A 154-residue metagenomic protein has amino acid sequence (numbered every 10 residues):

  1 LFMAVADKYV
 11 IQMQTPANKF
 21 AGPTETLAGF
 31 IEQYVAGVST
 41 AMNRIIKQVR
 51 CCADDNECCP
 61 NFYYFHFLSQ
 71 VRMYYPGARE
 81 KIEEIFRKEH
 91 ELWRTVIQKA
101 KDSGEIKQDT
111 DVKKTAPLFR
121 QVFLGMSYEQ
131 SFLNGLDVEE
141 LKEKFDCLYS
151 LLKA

Functional and structural regions predicted by a protein language model:
L1-F2, M13: Short amphipathic alpha-helical segment with a characteristic S/N-K-E followed by hydrophobic residues
Q12, P16-K19, L68, L118 (+1 more regions): Solvent-exposed, amphipathic alpha-helical segments
N18-P60, V112, A116-F119: Hydrophobic alpha-helical connector segments
A21-E25, S69, M73-G77, R87 (+2 more regions): Residues in soluble alpha-helical coiled-coils and helical-bundle/repeat scaffolds
A28, K81-F86, D102-L118: All-alpha amphipathic helical-bundle segments outside canonical DNA-binding/catalytic cores that form hydrophobic
Q33-Q48, E91, T95-D102, P117-A154: C-terminal peripheral helix-coil segments that are non-catalytic and often amphipathic
G37-S39, C52-E57, Y63-Y75, L148-K153: Helix-loop "lid/cap" segments that line or gate small-molecule binding pockets
N56-H66, P76-D102: Amphipathic alpha-helical packing segments from all-alpha helical-bundle domains
